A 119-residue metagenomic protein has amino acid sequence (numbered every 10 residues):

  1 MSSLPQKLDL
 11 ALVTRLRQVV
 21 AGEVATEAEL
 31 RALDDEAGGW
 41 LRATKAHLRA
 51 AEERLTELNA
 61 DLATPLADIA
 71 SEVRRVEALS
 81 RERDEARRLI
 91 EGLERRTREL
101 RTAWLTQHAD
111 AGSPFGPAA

Functional and structural regions predicted by a protein language model:
S3, K7, P117-A119: Long low-complexity, Ser/Thr/Pro- and charged-rich intrinsically disordered regions
Q6, R49, P65, I69 (+2 more regions): Exposed, low-complexity/repetitive linear segments and helix-based recognition motifs, biased toward charged/polar
Q6-D34, Q107-D110: Short, charge-rich amphipathic alpha-helices with coiled-coil/heptad character
L16-A21, K45-R75: Short E/K-rich amphipathic alpha-helical oligomerization segments
L30, A37, L41-T44, L48-L58 (+2 more regions): Non-transmembrane amphipathic alpha-helical segments
R74-L105: Amphipathic alpha-helical coiled-coil segments
T102-A119: A eukaryotic intrinsically disordered, low-complexity regulatory tract that is acidic and Ser/Pro-rich, enriched
